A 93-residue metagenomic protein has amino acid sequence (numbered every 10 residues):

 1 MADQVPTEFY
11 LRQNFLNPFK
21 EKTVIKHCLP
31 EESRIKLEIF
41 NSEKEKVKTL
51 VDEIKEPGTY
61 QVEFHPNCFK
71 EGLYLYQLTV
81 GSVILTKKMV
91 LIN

Functional and structural regions predicted by a protein language model:
M1-I39, Q61-P66: Glycine-centered coil/turn sites that cap beta-strands in beta-rich domains
A2, E32, K36, V51 (+2 more regions): Low-complexity, intrinsically disordered short peptide segments enriched in small/polar/basic residues
F15, V51, H65, V90-I92: Residue-level detector of conserved, well-ordered beta-strand and adjacent loop positions that form binding/recognition
K22, R34, P57-T59, E71 (+1 more regions): Short secondary-structure junction motifs
I25-K26, E71-N93: C-terminal tail/sorting-segment detector
F40-E45: Change "in extracellular beta-sheet-rich domains … of secreted and cell-surface proteins" to "in beta-sheet-rich domains
K46-T49, I84-T86: A structural signal for beta-strand boundary/capping segments at domain termini and interdomain linkers
V51-G81: Short, surface-exposed loop/turn motifs with a glycine/proline- and acidic-biased composition
